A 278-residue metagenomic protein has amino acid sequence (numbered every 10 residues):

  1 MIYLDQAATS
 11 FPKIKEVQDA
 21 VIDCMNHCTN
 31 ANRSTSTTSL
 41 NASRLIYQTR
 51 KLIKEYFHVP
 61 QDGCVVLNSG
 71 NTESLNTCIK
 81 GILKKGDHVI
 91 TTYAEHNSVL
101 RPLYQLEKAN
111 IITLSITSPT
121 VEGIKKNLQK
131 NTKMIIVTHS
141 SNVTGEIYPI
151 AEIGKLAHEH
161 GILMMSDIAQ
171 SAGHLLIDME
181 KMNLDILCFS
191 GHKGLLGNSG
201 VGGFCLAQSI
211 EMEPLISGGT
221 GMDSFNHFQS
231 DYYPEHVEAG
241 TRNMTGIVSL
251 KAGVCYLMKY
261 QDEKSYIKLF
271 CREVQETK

Functional and structural regions predicted by a protein language model:
M1-K278: Pyridoxal 5′-phosphate
